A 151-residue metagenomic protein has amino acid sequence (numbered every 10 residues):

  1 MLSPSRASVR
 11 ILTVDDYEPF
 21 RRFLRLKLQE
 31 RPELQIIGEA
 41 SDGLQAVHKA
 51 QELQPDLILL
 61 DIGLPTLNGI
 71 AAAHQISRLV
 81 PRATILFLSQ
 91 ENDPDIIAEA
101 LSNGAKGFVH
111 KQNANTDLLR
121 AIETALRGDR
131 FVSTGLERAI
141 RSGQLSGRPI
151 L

Functional and structural regions predicted by a protein language model:
M1-R10, S146, I150: Non-catalytic signal-transmission and effector/linker regions of two-component phosphorelay proteins
S8-F20, L24-L28: Conserved acidic segment of CheY-like receiver
D15, D61, S89: Active-site residues of response regulator receiver
E33-S41, K49: Short hydrophobic/Thr-rich beta-strand motif most characteristic of the beta2 strand and flanking loop of CheY-like
D42-Q45, N68-A71: Acidic catalytic/metal-coordinating carboxylates
D56, I62-G63: The short loop immediately C-terminal to the conserved phospho-acceptor aspartate in CheY-like receiver
R82-N92: A short, hydrophobic beta-strand element within the central beta-sheet of small alpha/beta folds
D95-S102, K106-L151: Short, flexible helix-to-coil linker/hinge segments that flank and couple to helix-turn-helix
